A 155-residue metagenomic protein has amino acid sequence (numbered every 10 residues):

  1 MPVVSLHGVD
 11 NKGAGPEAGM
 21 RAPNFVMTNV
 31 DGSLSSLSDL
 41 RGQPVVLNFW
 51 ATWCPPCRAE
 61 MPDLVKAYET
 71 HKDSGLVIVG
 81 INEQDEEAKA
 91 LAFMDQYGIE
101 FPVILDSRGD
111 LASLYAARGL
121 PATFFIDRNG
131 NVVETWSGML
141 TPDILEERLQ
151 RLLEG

Functional and structural regions predicted by a protein language model:
M1-R21, R148, G155: N-terminal targeting signals for export/organelle localization
P16-G19, N24-V45, Y68: A short beta-strand-turn-helix
F25, S35, L40, F49-W53 (+3 more regions): Conserved hydrophobic/aromatic "anchor" residues that stabilize well-ordered secondary structure elements
R41, F49-K66: Conserved redox-active cysteine motifs that mediate thiol-disulfide chemistry, especially di-cysteine Cys-X(1-2)-Cys
Q43-V45, W50-W53, G119, N129: Short pre-active-site segment immediately N-terminal to redox-active cysteine/selenocysteine motifs in thiol-based
R58-Y97, S107-L114: Structural microenvironment flanking redox-active thiols in thiol-disulfide oxidoreductases
A92-E100, L105-E154: Thiol/disulfide oxidoreductase modules built on the thioredoxin-like
